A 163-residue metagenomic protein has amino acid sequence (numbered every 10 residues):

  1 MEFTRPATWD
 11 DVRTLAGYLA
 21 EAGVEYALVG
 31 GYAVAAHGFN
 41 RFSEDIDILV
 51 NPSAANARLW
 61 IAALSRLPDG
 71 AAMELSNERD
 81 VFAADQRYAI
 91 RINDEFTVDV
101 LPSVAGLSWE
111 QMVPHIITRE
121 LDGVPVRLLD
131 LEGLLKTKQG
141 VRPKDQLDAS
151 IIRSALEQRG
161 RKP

Functional and structural regions predicted by a protein language model:
M1-P163: Compositionally biased terminal segments of proteins
